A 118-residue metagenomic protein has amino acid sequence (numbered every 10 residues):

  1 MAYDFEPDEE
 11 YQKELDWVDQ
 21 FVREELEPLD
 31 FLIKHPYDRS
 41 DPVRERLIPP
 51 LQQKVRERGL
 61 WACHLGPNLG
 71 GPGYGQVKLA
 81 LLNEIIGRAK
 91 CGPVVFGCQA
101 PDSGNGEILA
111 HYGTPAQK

Functional and structural regions predicted by a protein language model:
M1-Q99, H111, A116: Amphipathic, small/basic residue-rich leader segments at the start of a protein or domain
Q99-G106: Short, conserved phosphate-binding/catalytic loop or strand-edge motifs used in phosphoryl-/nucleotidyl-transfer
